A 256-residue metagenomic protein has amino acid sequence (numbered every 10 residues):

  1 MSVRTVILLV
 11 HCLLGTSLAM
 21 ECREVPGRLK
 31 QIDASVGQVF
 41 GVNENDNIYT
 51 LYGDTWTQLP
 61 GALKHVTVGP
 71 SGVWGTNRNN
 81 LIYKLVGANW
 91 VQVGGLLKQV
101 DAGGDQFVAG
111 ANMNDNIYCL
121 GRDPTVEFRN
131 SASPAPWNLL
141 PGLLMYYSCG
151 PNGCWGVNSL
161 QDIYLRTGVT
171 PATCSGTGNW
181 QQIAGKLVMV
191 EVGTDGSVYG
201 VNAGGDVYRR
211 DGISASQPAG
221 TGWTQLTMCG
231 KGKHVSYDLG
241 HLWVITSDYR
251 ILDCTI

Functional and structural regions predicted by a protein language model:
V3-A19: Cleavable N-terminal signal peptides of Sec/SRP-targeted secreted and luminal proteins
V3-I7, N152-Q161, V198, N202-G205 (+1 more regions): Generic hydrophobic segment detector
L14-A34, D46-G69, R78-G104, D115-Y146 (+3 more regions): Trp- and S/T/G-rich repeat-edge/linker motifs of beta-rich repeat architectures
I32, V42, V66, V100 (+7 more regions): Extracellular, repeat-based ectodomains that mediate carbohydrate processing or recognition
Q38-V42, G72-T76, Q106-A111, G153-V157 (+2 more regions): Short beta-strand elements that form the blades of beta-propeller/WD-repeat-like and other beta-sheet-rich scaffold
P151, M189, G193-G196: Short, solvent-exposed linear motifs at loop/edge-of-secondary-structure regions
Y237-Y249, C254-T255: Active-site or metal-binding loop neighborhoods of secreted/extracellular toxin and effector enzymes
